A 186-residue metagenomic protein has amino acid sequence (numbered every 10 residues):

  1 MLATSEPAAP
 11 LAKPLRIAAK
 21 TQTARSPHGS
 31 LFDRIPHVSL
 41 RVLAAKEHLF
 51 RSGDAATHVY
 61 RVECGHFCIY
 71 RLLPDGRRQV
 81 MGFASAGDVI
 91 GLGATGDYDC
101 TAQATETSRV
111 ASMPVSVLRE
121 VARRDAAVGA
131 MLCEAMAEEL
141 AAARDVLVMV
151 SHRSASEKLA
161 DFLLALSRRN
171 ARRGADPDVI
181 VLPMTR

Functional and structural regions predicted by a protein language model:
M1-A45, D88-I90, T95: Cyclic nucleotide-binding regulatory module and flanking cytosolic helices
I35, D54, T107, V148 (+1 more regions): Generic anion/oxyanion-binding catalytic loop in active/binding sites
P36, G82-A141, D145: Cyclic-nucleotide recognition modules
L40, V59, F83, S112 (+1 more regions): Short aromatic/basic micro-patch
R41-V42, A102, L140, V181: Short, flexible turn/loop "capping" segments at secondary-structure junctions
A45-T107: Cyclic nucleotide-binding regulatory domains
R123-R186: Polybasic "coupling" helices that flank or enter modular domains
